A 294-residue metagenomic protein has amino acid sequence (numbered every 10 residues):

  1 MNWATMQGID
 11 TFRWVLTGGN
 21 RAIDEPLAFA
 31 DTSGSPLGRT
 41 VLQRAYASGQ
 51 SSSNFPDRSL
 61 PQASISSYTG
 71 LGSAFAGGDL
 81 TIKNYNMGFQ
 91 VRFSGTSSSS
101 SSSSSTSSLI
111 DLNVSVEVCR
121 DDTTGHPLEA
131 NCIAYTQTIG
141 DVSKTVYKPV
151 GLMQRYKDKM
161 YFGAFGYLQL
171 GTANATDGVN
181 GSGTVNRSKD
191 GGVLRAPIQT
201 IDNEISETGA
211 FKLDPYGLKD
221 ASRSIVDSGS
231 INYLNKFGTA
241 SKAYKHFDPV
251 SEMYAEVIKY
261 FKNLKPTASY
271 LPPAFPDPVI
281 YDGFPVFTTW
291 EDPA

Functional and structural regions predicted by a protein language model:
M1-A294: Divalent-cation-coordinating short motifs within acidic/hydroxyl- or histidine-rich contexts, strongest in von
